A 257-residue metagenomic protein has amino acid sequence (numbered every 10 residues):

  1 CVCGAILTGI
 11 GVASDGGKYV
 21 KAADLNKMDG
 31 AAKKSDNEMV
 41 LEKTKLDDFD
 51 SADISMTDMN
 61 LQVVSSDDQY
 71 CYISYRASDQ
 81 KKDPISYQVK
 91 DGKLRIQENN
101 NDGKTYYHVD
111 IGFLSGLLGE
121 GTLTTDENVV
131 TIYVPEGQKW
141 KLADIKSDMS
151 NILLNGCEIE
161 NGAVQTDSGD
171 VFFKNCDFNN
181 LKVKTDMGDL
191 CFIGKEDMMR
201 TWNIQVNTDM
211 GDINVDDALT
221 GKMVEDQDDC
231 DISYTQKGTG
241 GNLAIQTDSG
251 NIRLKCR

Functional and structural regions predicted by a protein language model:
C1-A31: Gram-positive cell-envelope targeting signals
S14, T44, Y87, E196-Q205: N-terminal short leaders/motifs
K34-S51, N60-D68, K82-Q165, D170-K174 (+1 more regions): Right-handed parallel beta-helix
D67-R76: Short Gly/aromatic-enriched secondary-structure transition segments
Q80-K82, M199: A cross-taxa feature marking solvent-exposed loop/turn segments within ectodomains of secreted and single-pass membrane
V171-R257: Short, surface-exposed interaction patches in beta-rich subdomains that mediate adhesion/assembly near membranes
